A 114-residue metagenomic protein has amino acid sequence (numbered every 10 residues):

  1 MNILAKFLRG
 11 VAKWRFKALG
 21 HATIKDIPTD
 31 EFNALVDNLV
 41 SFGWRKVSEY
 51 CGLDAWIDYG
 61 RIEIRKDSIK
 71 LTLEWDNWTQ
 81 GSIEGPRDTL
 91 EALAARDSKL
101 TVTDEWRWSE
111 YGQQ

Functional and structural regions predicted by a protein language model:
M1-I3, K25, L53-I62, L100: Phosphate-binding glycine-rich loops and adjacent basic patches that engage nucleotide phosphates, nucleic-acid
M1-L4, L39, R45, E49-Y50 (+1 more regions): Acidic, proline/glycine-rich low-complexity IDRs
N2-G52: Negatively charged, low-complexity tracts enriched in Asp/Glu with abundant Ser/Thr
K13, G43, A55, E74-N77 (+1 more regions): Residues in intrinsically disordered, low-complexity segments of regulatory proteins
G20, G60-I62, G81: Short beta-strand micro-motifs in enzyme catalytic cores
V47-T72: Amphipathic, interaction-prone secondary-structure segments
R65-V102: Short, compact, well-ordered microdomains
